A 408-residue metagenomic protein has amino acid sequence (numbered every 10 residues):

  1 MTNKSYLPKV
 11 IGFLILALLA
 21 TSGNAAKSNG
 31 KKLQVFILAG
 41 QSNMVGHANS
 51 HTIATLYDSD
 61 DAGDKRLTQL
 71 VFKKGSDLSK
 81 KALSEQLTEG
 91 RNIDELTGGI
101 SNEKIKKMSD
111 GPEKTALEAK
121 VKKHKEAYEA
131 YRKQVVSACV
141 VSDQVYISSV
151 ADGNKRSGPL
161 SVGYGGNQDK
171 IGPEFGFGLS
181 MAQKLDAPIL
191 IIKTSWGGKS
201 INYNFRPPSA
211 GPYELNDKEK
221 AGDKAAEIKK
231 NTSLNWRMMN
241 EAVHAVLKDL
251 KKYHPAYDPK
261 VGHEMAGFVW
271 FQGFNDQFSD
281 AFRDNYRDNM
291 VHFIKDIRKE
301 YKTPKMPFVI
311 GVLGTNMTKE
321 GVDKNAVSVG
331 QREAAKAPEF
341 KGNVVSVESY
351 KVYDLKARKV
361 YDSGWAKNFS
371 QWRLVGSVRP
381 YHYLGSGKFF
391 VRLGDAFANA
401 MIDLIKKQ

Functional and structural regions predicted by a protein language model:
M1, I15, A221-K224: Charged, low-complexity surface segments at secondary-structure and domain boundaries
M1-I11: Bacterial N-terminal signal peptides that target proteins for export
V10-A20: Bacterial N-terminal signal peptides
A26-Q408: Cell-envelope and extracellular/periplasmic
